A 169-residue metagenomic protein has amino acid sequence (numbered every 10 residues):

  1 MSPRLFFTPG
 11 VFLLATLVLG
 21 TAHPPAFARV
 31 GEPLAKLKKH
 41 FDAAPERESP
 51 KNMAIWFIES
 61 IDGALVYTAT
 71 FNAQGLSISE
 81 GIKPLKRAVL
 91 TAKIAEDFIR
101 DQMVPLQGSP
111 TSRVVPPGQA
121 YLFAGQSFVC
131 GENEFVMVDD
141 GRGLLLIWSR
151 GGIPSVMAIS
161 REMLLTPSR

Functional and structural regions predicted by a protein language model:
M1-L5: N-terminal secretory signal peptides that target proteins for export/translocation
F6-F7, R29: N-terminal intrinsically disordered, low-complexity tails enriched in polar/charged
F7-P9, A35: Short helix-onset patch at the extreme N-terminus, typifying the N->h transition of secretory signal peptides
P9-T21: Bacterial N-terminal signal peptides
L19-G108, T166-R169: Short helix/turn-capping signatures at newly exposed starts of structured segments
R87-R169: Non-cytosolic coordination micro-motifs
